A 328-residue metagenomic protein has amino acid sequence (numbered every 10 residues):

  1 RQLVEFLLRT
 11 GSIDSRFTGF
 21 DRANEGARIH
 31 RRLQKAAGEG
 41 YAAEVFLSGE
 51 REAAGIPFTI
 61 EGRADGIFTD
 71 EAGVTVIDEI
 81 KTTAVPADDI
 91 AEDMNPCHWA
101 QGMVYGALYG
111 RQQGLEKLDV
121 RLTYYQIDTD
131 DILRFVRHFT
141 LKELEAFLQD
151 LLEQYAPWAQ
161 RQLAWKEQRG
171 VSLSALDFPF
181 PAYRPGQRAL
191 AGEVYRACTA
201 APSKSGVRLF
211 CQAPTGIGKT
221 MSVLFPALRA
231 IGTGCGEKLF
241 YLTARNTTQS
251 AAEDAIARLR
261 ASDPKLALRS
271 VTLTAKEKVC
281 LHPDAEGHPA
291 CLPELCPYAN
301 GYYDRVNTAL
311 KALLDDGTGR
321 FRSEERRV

Functional and structural regions predicted by a protein language model:
R1-D70, V74, A100: Metal-dependent nuclease catalytic cores that hydrolyze phosphodiester bonds in DNA/RNA, characterized by
G49-A146: Mg2+/Mn2+-dependent nuclease catalytic core
E143-A175: Polybasic (Lys/Arg-rich)
W165-C211: Conserved pre-motif I regulatory segment
G170-L173, D177, C235-R327: A substrate-engagement module of RecA-like helicase motors
Y195, T220-C235, A255-L259: Walker A/P-loop NTP-binding motif
T215: The conserved Walker
G218-F225, N246, S250: Phosphate-binding Walker
